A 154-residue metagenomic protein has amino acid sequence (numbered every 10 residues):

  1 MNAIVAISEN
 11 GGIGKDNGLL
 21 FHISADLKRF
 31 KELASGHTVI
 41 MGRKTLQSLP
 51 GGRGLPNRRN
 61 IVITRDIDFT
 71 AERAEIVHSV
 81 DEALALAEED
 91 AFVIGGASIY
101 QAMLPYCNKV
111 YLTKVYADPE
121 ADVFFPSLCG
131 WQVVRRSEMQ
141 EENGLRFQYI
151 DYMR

Functional and structural regions predicted by a protein language model:
M1-N2: Absolute protein N-terminus
V5-T38, R43-R154: Flexible, gly/pro- and Lys/Arg-enriched active-site loops
